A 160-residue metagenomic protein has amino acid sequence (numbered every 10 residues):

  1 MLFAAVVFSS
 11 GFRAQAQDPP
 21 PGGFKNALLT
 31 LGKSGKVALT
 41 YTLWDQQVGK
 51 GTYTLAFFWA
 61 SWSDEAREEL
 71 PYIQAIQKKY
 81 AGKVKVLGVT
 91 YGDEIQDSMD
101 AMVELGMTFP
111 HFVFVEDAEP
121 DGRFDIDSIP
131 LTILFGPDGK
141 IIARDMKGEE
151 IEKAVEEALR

Functional and structural regions predicted by a protein language model:
M1-K36, A143: N-terminal targeting signals for export/organelle localization
N26-T54: A short beta-strand-turn-helix
G51-T54, F58-W62, S128: Short pre-active-site segment immediately N-terminal to redox-active cysteine/selenocysteine motifs in thiol-based
L55-A56, V86, T132: Hydrophobic beta-strand anchors of alpha/beta hydrolase catalytic cores
F58-K78: Conserved redox-active cysteine motifs that mediate thiol-disulfide chemistry, especially di-cysteine Cys-X(1-2)-Cys
A60-D64, Y91-Q96, D117-E119, K140 (+1 more regions): Solvent-exposed loop/turn segments at secondary-structure junctions within structured extracellular/periplasmic domains
G82-D97, M107-D117: Thiol-based oxidoreductase modules, predominantly thioredoxin-like and allied folds used for disulfide exchange
V103-T108, F114-A158: Thiol/disulfide oxidoreductase modules built on the thioredoxin-like
